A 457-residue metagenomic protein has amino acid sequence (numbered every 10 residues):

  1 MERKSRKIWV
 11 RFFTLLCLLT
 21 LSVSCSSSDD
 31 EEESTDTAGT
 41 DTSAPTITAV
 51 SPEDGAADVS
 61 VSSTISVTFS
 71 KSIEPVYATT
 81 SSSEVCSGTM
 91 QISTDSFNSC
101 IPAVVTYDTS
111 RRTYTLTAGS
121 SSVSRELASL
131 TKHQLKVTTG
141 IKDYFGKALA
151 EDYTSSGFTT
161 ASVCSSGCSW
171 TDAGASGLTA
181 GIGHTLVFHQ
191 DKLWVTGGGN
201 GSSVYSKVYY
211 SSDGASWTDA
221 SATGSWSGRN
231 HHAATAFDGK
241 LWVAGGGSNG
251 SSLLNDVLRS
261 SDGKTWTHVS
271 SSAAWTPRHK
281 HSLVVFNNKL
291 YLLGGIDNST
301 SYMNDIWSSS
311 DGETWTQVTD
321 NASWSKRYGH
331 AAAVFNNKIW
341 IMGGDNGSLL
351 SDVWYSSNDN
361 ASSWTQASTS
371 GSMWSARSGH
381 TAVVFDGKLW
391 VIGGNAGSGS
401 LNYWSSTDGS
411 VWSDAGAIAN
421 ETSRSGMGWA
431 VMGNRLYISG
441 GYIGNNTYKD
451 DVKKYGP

Functional and structural regions predicted by a protein language model:
E2-F13: Bacterial N-terminal signal peptides that target proteins for export
F13-L19: Hydrophobic helical h-region of N-terminal Sec-dependent signal peptides in bacterial secretory/periplasmic proteins
L21-S24: C-terminal motif of bacterial Sec signal peptides marking the signal peptidase cleavage site
S26-D29: Bacterial signal peptide processing site
D36, S60, T422-R424: A generic short-segment signal for beta-strand/edge and adjacent turn/coil regions
T40-C164: Acidic, low-complexity Ser/Thr/Gly/Pro-rich repeat segments typical of extracellular/periplasmic and surface-exposed
A161-P457: Kelch-like beta-propeller repeat domains
